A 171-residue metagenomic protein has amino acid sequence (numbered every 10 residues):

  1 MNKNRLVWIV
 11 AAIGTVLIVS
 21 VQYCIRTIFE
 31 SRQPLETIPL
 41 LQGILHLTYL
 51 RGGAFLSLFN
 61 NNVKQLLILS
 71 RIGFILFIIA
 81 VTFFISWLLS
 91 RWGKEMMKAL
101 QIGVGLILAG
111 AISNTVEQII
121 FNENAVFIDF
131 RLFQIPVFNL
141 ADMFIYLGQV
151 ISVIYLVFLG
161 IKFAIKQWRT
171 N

Functional and structural regions predicted by a protein language model:
M1-N171: Alpha-helical transmembrane bundles and membrane-interface segments of multipass inner-membrane proteins
